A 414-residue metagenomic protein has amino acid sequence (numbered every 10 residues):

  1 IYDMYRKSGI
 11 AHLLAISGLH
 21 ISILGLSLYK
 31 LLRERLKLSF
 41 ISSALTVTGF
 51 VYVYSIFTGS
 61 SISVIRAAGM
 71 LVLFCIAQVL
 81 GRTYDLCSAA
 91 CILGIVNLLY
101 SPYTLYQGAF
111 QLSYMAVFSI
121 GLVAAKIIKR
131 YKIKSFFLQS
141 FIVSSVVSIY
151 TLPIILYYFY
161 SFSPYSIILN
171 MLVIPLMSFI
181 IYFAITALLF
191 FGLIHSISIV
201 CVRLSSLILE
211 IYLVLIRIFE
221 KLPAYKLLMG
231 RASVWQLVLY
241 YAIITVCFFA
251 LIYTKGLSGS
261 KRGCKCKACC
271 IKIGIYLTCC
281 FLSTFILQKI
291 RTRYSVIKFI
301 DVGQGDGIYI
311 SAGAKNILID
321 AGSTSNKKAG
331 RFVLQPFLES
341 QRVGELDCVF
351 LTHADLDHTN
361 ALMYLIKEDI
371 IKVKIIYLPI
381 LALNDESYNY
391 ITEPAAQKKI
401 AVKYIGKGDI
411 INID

Functional and structural regions predicted by a protein language model:
I1-M70, C75: Aromatic-rich juxtamembrane segments at the membrane interface
R6-G9, T48-F50, C91-I92, L98-Y100 (+2 more regions): Short hydrophobic "helix-edge" motifs at membrane interfaces and signal-peptide entry regions
S17, T151, H353: Conserved G/P- and acidic residue-centered "switch" motifs that form tight phosphate/ATP-binding loops in soluble
H20-I23, I62, L112, I154 (+3 more regions): Short hydrophobic/aromatic residue motifs in ordered secondary structure
S39, K132, F137, L189-D414: Non-globular, low-confidence helical/coil segments that flank catalytic cores
A44-V51, A90-G94, I271-F281: Central hydrophobic cores of alpha-helical transmembrane segments in multi-pass integral membrane proteins
S60-T245, F249-L257: Internal transmembrane alpha-helical bundles of multi-pass membrane proteins
